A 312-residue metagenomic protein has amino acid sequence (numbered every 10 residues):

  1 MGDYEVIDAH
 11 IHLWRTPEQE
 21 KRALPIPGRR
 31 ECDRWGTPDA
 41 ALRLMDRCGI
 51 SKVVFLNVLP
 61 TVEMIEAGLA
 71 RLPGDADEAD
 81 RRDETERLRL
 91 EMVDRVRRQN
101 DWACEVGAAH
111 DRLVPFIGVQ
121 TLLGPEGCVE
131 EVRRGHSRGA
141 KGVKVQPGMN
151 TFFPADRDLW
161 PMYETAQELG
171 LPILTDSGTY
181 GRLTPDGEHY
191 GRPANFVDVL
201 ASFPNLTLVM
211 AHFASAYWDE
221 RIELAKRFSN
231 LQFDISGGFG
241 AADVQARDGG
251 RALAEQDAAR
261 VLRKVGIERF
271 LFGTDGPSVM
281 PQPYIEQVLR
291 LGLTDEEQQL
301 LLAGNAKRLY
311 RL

Functional and structural regions predicted by a protein language model:
M1-D3, T37-G49, V132-R134, D158-E168 (+2 more regions): Short amphipathic alpha-helices and their capping/turn segments at secondary-structure boundaries
G2-H12, E18-K52, R260, K264-L271 (+1 more regions): Mid-to-C-terminal alpha-helical segments outside catalytic/metal-binding sites
V6-A9, F55-L56, F116-I117, K144 (+3 more regions): Active-site neighborhood of phospho(di)ester-bond hydrolases with catalytic His/Asp-centered motifs
H10, M45, A103, G135 (+8 more regions): Conserved, mostly hydrophobic/aromatic
E18, A140-G142, M149-L271: Catalytic pocket-lining loop regions of alpha/beta-barrel enzymes, especially the amidohydrolase/enolase/GH5 lineages
P27-G68, E78-R87, R112-G118, K141-G142 (+1 more regions): Divalent metal-dependent hydrolysis catalytic cores, especially in the metallo-beta-lactamase
L44-S51, W102-V114, L169, V199-L206 (+1 more regions): A structural motif corresponding to the C-terminal end of an alpha-helix and its immediate exit/capping segment
G68-G181, P185-G187: Active-site gating/metal-coordination segments in enzymes
